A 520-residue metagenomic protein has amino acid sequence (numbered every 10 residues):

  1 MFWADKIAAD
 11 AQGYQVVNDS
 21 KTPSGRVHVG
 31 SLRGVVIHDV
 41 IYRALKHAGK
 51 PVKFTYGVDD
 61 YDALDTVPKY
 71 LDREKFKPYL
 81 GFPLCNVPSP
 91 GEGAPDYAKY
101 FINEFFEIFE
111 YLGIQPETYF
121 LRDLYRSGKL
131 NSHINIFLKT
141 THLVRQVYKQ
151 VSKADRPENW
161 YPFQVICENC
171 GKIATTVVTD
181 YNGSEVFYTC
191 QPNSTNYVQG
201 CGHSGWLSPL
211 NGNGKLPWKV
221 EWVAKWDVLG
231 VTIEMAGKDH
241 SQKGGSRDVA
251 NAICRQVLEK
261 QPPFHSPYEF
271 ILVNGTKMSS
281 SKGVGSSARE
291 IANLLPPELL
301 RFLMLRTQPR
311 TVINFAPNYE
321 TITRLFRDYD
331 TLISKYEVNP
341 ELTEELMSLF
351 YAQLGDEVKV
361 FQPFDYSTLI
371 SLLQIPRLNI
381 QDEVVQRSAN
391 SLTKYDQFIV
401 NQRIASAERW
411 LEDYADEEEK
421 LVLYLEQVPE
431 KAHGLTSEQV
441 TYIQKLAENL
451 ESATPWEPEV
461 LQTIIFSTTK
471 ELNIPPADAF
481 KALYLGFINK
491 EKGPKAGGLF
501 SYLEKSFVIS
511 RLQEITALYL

Functional and structural regions predicted by a protein language model:
M1-D72, V223-Q242: N-terminal catalytic cores of NTP/NDP-binding nucleotidyl/phosphoryl-transfer enzymes
M1-Q12, V27, K53-F54, H142-R145 (+3 more regions): Basic, alpha-helical terminal appendages of large translation-related enzymes
P23-V29, L84-D96, R122, R126 (+1 more regions): The substrate-binding groove and active-site-proximal loops of carbohydrate-active enzymes, especially glycoside
H28, F137, P296, L483: Residue-level signal for inorganic ion chemistry
Y61-P78, H133-I134, K277, G283: Charged, often glycine-rich, active-site loop that binds/positions anionic groups
K75-I108, L112: A glycine-rich helix N-cap at a beta->alpha junction
I114-T118, R122-P267, L272-A288: Active-site cores that bind ATP or allylic diphosphates and position pyrophosphate for catalysis
Q242-K243, R247, V257, E269-D413 (+1 more regions): Catalytic adenosine-cofactor/nucleotide-binding cores of aminoacyl-tRNA synthetases and other
